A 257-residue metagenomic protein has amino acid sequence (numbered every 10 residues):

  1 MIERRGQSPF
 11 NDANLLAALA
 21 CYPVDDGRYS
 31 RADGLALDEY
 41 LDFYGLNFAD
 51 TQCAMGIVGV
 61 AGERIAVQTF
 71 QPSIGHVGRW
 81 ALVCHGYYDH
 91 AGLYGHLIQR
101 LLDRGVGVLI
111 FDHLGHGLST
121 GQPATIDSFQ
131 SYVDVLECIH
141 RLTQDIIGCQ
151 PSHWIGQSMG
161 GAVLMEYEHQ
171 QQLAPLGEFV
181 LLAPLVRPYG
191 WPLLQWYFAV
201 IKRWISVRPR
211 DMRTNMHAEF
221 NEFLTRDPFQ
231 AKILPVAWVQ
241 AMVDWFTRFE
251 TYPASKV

Functional and structural regions predicted by a protein language model:
M1-G59, R64-S73: An N-terminal hydrophobic leader/cap segment in hydrolases
V77-G86: Short beta-strand element of the alpha/beta-hydrolase
Y87-L93, G117-I147: Catalytic nucleophile-loop/oxyanion-hole region of alpha/beta-hydrolase and closely related hydrolase-like folds
A91, I98-Q122: Conserved alpha/beta-hydrolase
I147-S158: Alpha/beta-hydrolase fold nucleophile elbow
G161-L173, F179: Short glycine-enriched nucleophile-adjacent loop and the immediately C-terminal alpha-helix near the catalytic center
V180-G190: Active-site nucleophile loop of the alpha/beta-hydrolase fold
M216-V257: Serine-hydrolase catalytic core
